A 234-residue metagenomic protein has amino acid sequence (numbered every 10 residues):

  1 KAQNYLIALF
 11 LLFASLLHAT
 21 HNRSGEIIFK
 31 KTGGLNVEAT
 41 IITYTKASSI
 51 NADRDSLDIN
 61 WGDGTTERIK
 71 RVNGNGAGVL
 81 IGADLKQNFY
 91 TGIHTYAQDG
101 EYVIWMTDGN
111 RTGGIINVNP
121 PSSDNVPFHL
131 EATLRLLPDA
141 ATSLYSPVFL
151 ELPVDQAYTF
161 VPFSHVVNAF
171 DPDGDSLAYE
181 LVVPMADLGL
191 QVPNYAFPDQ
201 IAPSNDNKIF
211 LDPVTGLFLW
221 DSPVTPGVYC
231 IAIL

Functional and structural regions predicted by a protein language model:
K1-R23: Bacterial Sec-dependent N-terminal signal peptides
A19-L234: Long, compositionally biased, intrinsically disordered segments
